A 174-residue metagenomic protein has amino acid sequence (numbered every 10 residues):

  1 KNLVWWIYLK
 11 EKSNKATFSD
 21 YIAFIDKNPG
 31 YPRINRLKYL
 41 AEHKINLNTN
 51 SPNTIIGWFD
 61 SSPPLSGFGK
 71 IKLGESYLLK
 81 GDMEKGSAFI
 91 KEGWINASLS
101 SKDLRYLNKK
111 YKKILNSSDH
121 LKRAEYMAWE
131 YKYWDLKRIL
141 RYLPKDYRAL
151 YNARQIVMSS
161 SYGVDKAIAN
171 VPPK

Functional and structural regions predicted by a protein language model:
K1-K174: Alpha-helical solenoid repeat scaffolds
